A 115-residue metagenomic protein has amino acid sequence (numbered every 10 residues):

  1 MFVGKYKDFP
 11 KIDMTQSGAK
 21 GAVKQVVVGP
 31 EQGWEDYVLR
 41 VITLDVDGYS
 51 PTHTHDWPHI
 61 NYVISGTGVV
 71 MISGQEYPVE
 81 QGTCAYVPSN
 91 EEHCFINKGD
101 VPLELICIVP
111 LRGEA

Functional and structural regions predicted by a protein language model:
M1-D36: A short, N-terminal "cap"/entry segment at the start of jelly-roll beta-barrel domains of the cupin/DSBH fold
R40-H55, S89: Conserved short histidine dyad/triad with adjacent acidic residue
I42, T67, Q75-Y77: Well-ordered beta-strand scaffold positions
G48, D56, Q75, E91-E92 (+1 more regions): A generic "binding-loop/recognition-motif" signal
Y49-P51, V69, A85, S89-F95: Histidine-centered metal-chelating micro-motifs
P58-G68, S73: Glycine- and acidic-residue-biased ligand/ion/polar-headgroup-sensing regions
Q75-S89: Short acidic-glycine-tyrosine-enriched beta hairpin
S89-E114: Ligand-binding loop in jelly-roll beta-barrel domains
